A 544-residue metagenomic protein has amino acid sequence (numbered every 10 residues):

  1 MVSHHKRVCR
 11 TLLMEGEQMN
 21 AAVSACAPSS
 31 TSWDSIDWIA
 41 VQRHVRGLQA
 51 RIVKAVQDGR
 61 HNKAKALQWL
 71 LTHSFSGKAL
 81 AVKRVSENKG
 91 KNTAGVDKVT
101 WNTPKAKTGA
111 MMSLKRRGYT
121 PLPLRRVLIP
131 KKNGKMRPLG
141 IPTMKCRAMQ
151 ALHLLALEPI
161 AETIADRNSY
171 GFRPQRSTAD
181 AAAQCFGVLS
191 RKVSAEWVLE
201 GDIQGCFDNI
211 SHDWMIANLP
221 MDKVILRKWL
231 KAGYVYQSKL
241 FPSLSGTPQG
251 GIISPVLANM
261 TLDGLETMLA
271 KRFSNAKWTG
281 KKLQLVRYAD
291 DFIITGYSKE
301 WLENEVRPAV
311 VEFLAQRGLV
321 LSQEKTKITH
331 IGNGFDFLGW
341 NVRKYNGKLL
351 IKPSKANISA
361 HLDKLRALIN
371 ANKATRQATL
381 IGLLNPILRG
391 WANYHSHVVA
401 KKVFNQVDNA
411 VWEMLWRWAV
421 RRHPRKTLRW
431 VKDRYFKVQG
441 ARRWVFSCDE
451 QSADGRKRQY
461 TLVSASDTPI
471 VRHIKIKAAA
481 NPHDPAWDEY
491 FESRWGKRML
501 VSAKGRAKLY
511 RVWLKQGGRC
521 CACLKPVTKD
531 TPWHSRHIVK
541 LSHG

Functional and structural regions predicted by a protein language model:
M1-R43, S274-T279: Intrinsically disordered, low-complexity and often Lys/Arg-enriched segments
S30-G90, L155-G171: Charged boundary/loop elements
S113, R117, K132, I164-N168 (+3 more regions): Conserved polymerase palm-domain catalytic core
K231, R317-G382, P386-W391: A conserved non-catalytic segment of reverse transcriptases and RNA-directed RNA polymerases corresponding to the late
R376, L380-Y435: Non-catalytic, peripheral interaction segments enriched in hydrophobic/basic residues
A479-L524: Short, charged surface segments at domain edges that flank catalytic/cofactor-binding sites
L524-G544: Histidine-centered nuclease catalytic patch
